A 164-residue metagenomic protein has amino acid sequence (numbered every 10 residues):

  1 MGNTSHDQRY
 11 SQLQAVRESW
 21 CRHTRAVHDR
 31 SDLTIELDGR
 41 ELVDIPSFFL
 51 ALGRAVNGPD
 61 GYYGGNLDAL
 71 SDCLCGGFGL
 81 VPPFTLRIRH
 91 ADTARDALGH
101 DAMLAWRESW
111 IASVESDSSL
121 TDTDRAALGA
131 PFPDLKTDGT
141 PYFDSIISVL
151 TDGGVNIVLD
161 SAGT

Functional and structural regions predicted by a protein language model:
M1-G61, G76-T164: N-terminal intrinsically disordered, low-complexity segments enriched in P/E/S/T
